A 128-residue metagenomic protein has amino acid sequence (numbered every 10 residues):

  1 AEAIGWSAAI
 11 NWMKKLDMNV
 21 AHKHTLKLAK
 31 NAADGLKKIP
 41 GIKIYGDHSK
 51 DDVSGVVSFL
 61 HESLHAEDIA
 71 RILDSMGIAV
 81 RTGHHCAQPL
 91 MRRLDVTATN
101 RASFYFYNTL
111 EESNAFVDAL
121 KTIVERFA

Functional and structural regions predicted by a protein language model:
A1-A128: Pyridoxal 5′-phosphate
